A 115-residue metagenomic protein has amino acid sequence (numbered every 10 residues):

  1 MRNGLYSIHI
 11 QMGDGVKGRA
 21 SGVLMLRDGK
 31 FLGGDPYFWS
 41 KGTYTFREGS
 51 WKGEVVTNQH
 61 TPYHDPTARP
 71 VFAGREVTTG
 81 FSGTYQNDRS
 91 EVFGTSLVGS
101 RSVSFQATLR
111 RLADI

Functional and structural regions predicted by a protein language model:
M1-V16, V92: Tryptophan-anchored aromatic micro-motifs
I8, F31-G34, W51-V55, S90-T95: Short hydrophobic/aromatic-rich beta-strand segments that constitute the beta-sheet cores of beta-sandwich/beta-barrel
M12, G34-W39, V56-H60, S96-S102: Short, solvent-exposed aromatic-acidic interface loops
D14-V16, K52, T61-Y63, S102 (+1 more regions): Residue-level signal for secondary-structure boundary sites
S21, T45-E48, E91-I115: Edge beta-strand at a domain terminus
S21-L32: Short, flexible N-terminal segments of the mature chain
L24-L26, G42, G83, L109: Broad, structure-driven detector of short, well-ordered beta-strand segments within folded domains
P36-N87: Contiguous, well-ordered beta-strand patches that form the walls/edges of small beta-barrel/beta-sandwich domains
